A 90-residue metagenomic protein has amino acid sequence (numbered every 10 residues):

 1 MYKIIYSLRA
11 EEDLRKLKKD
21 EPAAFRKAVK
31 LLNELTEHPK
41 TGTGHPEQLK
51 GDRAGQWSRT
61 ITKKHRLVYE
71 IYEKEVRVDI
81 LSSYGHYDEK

Functional and structural regions predicted by a protein language model:
K3, E11-V29, R59-K90: Enriched for short, Lys/Arg-rich terminal
K3-I4, G42: Residues that recognize and position ribonucleotide moieties
L8-E11, T43: Low-complexity, intrinsically disordered regions enriched in charged/polar residues
N33-R59: A short, surface-exposed loop/turn module that caps and links secondary-structure elements
